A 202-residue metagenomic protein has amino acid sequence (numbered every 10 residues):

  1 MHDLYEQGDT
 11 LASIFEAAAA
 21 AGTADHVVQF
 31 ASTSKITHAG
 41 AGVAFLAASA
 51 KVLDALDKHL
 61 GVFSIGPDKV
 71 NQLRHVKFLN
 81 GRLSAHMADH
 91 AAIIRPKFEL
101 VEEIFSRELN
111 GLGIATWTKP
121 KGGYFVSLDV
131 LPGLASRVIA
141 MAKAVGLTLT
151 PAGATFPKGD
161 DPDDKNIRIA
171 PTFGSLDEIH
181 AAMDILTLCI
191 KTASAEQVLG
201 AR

Functional and structural regions predicted by a protein language model:
M1-D3, S34-T37, A50-L53, N71 (+5 more regions): Short, solvent-exposed loop/turn segments at secondary-structure junctions
M1-F15: Conserved PLP phosphate-binding loop immediately N-terminal to the Schiff-base lysine helix in PLP-dependent enzymes
A19-R95: Conserved core segment of the aminotransferase class I/II
T23, A144, D160-R202: PLP-dependent enzyme catalytic core of the Aspartate aminotransferase-like
V27, A115, L147: Short, conserved active-site loop motifs that form the nucleotide-linked donor/cofactor pocket
A31, F45-A47, K119, F125-D129 (+2 more regions): Short beta-strand segments
D57, L128-R168, L176, H180-A181: Conserved C-terminal alpha-helix-loop-beta "cap" of PLP-dependent enzymes that closes/shapes the active-site mouth
A91-E102, I114-D129: Conserved glycine-rich beta-strand-loop-beta hairpin in the small C-terminal domain of fold type I
